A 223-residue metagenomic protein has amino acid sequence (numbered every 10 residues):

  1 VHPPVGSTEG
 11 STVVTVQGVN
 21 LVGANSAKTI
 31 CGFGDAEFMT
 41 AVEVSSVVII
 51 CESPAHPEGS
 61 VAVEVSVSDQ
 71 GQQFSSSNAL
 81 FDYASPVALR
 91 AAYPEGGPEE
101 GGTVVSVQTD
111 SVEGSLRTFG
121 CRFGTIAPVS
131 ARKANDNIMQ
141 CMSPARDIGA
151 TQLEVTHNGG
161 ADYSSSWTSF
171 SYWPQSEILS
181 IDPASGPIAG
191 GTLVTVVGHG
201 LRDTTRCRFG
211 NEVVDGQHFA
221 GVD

Functional and structural regions predicted by a protein language model:
V1-S26, G71-R117, G160-D203, V214: Beta-strand/beta-sandwich contexts
V13, S60-E64, A150-Q152: Short, conserved beta-strand segments of beta-strand-rich sandwich/propeller modules, principally
S26-D35, R117-T125, T204-E212: Change to "...patches in solvent-exposed regions of secreted, membrane-anchored, or virion-exposed structural
A36-S46, N78, A127-D136, E212-G221: Short, surface-exposed loop motifs enriched in S/T, G, D/E and P with embedded aromatic residues
V48-P54, I138-P144: Exposed aromatic-hydrophobic patches
P54-S60, P144-G149: Surface-exposed, short loops/turns at beta-strand junctions within beta-sandwich domains
S66-S68, T156: Conserved Ser/Thr-centered positions that define the repeating blades of beta-propeller domains
